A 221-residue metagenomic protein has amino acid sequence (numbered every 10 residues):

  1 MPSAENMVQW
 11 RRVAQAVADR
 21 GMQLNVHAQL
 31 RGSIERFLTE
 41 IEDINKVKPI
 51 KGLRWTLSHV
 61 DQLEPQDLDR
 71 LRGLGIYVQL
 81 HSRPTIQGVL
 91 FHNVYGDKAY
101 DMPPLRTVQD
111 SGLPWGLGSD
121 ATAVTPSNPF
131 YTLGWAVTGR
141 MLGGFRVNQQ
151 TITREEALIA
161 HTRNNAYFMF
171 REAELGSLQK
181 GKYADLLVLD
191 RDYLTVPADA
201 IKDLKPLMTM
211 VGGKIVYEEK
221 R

Functional and structural regions predicted by a protein language model:
M1-A18, L68: Active-site-adjacent helix-turn-beta-strand microarchitecture at beta-sheet edges that either contains or buttresses
Q15-N25, G32-W55, P65-D69, L80-T195 (+2 more regions): His/Asp/Glu-enriched, well-ordered alpha-helical/loop segment that forms or immediately abuts the divalent-metal
H27, H59: Histidine-centered divalent metal-coordination motifs
R72-G75: Structural alpha-helical segments in enzyme catalytic/regulatory domains
